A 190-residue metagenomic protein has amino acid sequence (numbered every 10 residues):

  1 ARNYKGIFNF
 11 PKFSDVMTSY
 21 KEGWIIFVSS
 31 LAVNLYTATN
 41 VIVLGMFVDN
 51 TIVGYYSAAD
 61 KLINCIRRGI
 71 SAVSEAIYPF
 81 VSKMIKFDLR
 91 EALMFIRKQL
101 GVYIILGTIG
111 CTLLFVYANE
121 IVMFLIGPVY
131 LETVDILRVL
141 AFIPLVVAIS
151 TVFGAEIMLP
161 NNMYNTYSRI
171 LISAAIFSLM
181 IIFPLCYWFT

Functional and structural regions predicted by a protein language model:
A1, I52, N165, A174-T190: Membrane-interface helix-loop junctions in multi-pass transport and translocation proteins
A1-R2, D60, V102-V116, P128-V129 (+1 more regions): Short alpha-helical transmembrane segments in multi-pass integral membrane proteins
A1-T37, A76, F80-M94: Interhelical loop/hinge segments that connect adjacent transmembrane helices in multipass membrane
N3, F142-S173: Membrane-interface junctions at transmembrane-helix termini in multi-pass inner-membrane proteins
T18-E22, I26, L44-N64, M94 (+1 more regions): Interfacial/gating helices of multi-pass transporter permease domains
V33, Y56-Y78, L106-G110, L140-V147: Transmembrane helix-bundle signature of multi-pass secondary active exporters and lipid flippases
A59, I63-L100, G154-P160: Helix-loop junctions and terminal segments of transmembrane helices in multi-pass membrane transport/translocation
R90, L114-V146: Interfacial segments at transmembrane-helix termini and the short loops linking adjacent helices
